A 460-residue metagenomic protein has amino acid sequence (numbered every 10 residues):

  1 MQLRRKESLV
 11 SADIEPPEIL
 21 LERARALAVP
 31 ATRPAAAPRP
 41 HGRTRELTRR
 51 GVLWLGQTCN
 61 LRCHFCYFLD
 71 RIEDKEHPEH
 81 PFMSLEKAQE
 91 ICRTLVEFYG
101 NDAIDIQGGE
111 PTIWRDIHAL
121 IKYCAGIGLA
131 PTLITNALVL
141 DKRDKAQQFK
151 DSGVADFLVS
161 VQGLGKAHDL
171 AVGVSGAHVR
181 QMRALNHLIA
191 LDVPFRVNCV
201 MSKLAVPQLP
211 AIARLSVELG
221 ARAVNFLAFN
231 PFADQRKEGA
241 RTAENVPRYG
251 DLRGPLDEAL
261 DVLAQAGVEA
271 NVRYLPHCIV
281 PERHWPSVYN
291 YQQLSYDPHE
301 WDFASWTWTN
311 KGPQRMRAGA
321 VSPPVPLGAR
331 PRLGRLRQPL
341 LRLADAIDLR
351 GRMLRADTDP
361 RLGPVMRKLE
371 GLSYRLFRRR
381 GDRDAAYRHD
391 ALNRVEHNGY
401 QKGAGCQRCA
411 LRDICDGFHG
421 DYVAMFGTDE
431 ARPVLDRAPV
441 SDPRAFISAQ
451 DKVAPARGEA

Functional and structural regions predicted by a protein language model:
Q2-G42, E46-L47, P313-A460: Flexible mid-to-C-terminal extensions adjoining Fe-S/redox cofactors in radical SAM and related proteins
L3-D144, Q148-D151: Conserved alpha-helical substructure of the radical SAM core
R4-S11, P194, N198-R380, D384: Radical SAM enzyme [4Fe-4S]-AdoMet core and its adjacent flexible, acidic and glycine-rich loops/tails across
C59, C63-C66, C278, C406-C409 (+1 more regions): Disulfide-bonded cysteines in secreted/extracellular proteins and peptides
F65, L69-I72, H284, R412-C415 (+1 more regions): Secreted/processed peptides and extracellular or luminal domains of membrane proteins
D70, G108, V161, A228 (+2 more regions): Residues that line or immediately flank small-molecule/substrate-binding pockets and catalytic motifs
L85, Q89-D105, W114-P247: Radical SAM/AdoMet-radical enzyme domain recognition
